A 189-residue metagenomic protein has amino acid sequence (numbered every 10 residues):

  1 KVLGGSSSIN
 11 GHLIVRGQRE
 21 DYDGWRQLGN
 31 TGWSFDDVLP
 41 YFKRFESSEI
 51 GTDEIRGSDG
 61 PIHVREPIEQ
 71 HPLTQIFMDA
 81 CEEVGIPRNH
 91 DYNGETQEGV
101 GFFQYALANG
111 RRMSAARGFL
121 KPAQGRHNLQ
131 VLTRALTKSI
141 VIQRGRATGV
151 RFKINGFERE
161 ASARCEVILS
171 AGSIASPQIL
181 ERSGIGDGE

Functional and structural regions predicted by a protein language model:
K1, G5-S6, H12, P61 (+5 more regions): Gly/Ser/Thr-rich helix-start
K1-K43, K153, L169, E189: N-terminal glycine-rich phosphate/pyrophosphate-binding loop and immediately adjacent elements
S6-S8, S34, S114-A115, R126 (+2 more regions): Short linear Ser/Thr-Pro motifs
G11, V15, T74, N109 (+3 more regions): Short alpha-helical patches at coil-to-helix transitions and adjacent helical residues in well-structured domains
R19, G32, H71, M113 (+3 more regions): Conserved structured core elements
R26-A147, R151-K153: Conserved redox-cofactor binding core of oxidoreductases
I140, A147-E189: Glycine-rich loop(s) and the adjacent beta-strand/alpha-helix scaffold that form part
